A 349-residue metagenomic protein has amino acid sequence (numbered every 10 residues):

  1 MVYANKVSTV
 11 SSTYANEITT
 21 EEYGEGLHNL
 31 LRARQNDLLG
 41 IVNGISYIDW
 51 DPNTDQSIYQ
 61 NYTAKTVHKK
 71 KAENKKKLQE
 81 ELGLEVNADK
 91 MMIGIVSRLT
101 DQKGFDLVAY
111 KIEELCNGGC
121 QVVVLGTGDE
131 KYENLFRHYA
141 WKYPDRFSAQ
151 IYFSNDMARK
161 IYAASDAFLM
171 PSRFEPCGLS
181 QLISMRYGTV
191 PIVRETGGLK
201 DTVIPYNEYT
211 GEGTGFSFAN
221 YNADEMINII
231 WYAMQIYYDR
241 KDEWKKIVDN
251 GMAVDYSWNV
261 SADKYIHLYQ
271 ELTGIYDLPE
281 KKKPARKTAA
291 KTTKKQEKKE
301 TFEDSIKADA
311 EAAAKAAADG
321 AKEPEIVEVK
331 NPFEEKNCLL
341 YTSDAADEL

Functional and structural regions predicted by a protein language model:
M1-D309, A314, V327-L340: Catalytic cores of nucleotide-sugar-dependent glycosyltransferases that transfer UDP/GDP/TDP-activated
Y341-L349: Conserved small/polar residues in nucleotide/adenosyl-binding loops
